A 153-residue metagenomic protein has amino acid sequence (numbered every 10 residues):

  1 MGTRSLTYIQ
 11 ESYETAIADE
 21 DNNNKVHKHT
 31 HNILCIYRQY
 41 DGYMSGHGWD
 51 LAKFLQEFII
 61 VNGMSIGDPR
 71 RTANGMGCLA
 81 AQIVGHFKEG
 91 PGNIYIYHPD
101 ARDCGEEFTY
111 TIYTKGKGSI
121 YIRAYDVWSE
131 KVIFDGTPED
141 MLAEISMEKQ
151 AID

Functional and structural regions predicted by a protein language model:
M1-G2, A16-E20, G92: Short amphipathic alpha-helical surface micro-motifs
T3, I33, E106: Residues that flank catalytic or metal-binding motifs in active/ligand-binding sites
R4-I9: Short beta-strand scaffold segments in enzyme catalytic cores
Q10-T15, H29-T30, T114-K117: Short acidic-glycine loop/turn motifs at beta-strand connectors
T15-A16, N74: Low-complexity, flexible helical/coil segments
I17-R70: Short, flexible N-terminal segments of the mature chain
K53-D153: Low-complexity intrinsically disordered segments
